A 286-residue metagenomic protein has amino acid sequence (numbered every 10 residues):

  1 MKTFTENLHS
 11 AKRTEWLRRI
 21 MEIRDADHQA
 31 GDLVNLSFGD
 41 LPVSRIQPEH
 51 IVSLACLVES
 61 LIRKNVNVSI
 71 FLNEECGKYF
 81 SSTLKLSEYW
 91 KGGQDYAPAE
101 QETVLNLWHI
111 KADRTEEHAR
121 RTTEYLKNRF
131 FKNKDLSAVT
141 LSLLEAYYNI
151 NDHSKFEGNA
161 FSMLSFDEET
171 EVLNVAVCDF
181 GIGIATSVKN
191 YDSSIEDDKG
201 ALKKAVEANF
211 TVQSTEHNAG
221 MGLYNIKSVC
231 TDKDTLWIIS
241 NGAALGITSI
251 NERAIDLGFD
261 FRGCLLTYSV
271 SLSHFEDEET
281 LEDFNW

Functional and structural regions predicted by a protein language model:
M1-Q29, K91-Y96, E100, D192-S193 (+1 more regions): Flexible, glycine-/charge-rich segments associated with ATP-binding catalytic modules
N7-W90: Amphipathic alpha-helical interaction surfaces in cytosolic regulatory modules
A55-S60, F131-E168, K227-V229: Conserved ATP-binding N-box helix of the HATPase_c
V66-N128: Long, mid-chain structured domain cores
E102-K132, A185, D192-T211, I226-S228: Helix-loop-beta hinge of the Bergerat
E171-V175, C264: Short beta-strand element(s) in the Bergerat
D179: Acidic ATP/Mg2+-coordinating residue in the GHKL
I182: Glycine-rich G1-box
